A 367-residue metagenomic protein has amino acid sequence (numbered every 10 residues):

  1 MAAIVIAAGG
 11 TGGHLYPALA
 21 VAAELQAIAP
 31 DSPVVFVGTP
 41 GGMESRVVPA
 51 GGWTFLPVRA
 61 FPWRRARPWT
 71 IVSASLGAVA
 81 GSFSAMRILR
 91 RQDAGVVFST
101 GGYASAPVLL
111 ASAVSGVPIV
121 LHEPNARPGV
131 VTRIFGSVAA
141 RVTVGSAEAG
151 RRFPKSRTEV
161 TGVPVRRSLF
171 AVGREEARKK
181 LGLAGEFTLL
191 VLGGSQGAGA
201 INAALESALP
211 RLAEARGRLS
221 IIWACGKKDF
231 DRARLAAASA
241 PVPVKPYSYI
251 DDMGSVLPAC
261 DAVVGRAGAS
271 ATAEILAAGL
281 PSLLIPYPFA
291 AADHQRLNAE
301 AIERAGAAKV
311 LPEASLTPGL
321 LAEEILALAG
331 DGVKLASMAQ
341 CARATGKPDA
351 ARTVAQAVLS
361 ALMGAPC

Functional and structural regions predicted by a protein language model:
A3-G9, D31-G77, T161, K227-D229 (+1 more regions): Conserved nucleotide-sugar phosphate-binding/catalytic loop shared by glycosyltransferases and other
V35, M43, A113-E175: Active-site-proximal region of nucleotide-activated glycan assembly enzymes, centered on histidine/acidic-rich loops
V37, G42, V47-G51, R174-V263 (+3 more regions): Donor-nucleotide binding loops and adjacent catalytic segments primarily of GT-B fold Leloir glycosyltransferases
W53, V117-P118, D261-A262, G279-Y287 (+1 more regions): Structural loop-to-beta junction motif characteristic of Rossmann-like glycosyltransferase folds
S84-V97, A104-V120, R133-R141: Glycosyltransferases and closely related glycan-assembly transferases that use nucleotide-activated donors
A94-V96, P258-T272, L280-P281: Acidic donor-binding loop of glycosyltransferase active sites
K334-P348: A short, well-ordered alpha-helix in the C-terminal region of glycosyltransferases
K347-C367: C-terminal alpha-helical cap of glycosyltransferases
